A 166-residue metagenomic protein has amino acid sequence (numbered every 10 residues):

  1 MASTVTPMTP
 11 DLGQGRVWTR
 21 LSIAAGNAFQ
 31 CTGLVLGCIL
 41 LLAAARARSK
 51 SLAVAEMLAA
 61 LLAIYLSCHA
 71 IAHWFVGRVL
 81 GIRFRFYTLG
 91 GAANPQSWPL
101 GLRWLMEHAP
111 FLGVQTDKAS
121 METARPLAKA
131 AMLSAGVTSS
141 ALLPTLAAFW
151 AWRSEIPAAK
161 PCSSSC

Functional and structural regions predicted by a protein language model:
M1-C166: Hydrophobic transmembrane alpha-helices and their immediate loop junctions in multi-pass integral membrane proteins
